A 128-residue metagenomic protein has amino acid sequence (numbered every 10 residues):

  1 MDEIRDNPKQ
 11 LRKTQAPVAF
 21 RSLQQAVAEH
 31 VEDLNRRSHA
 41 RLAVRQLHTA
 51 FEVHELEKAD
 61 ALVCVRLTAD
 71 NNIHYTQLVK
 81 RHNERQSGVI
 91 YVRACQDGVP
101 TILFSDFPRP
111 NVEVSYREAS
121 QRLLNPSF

Functional and structural regions predicted by a protein language model:
D2-Q46: Contiguous, amphipathic alpha-helical segments that mediate oligomerization or scaffolding in large protein assemblies
T49-F128: Intrinsic disorder/low-complexity polar-acidic segments
